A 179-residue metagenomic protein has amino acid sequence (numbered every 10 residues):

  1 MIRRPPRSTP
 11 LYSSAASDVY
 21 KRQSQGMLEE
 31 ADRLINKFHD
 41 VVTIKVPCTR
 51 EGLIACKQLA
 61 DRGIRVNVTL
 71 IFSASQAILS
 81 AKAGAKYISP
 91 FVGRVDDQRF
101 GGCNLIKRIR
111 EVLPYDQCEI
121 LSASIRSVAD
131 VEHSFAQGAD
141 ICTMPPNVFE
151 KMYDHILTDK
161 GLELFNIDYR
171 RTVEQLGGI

Functional and structural regions predicted by a protein language model:
M1-A16, Y20: Single conserved hydrophobic/aromatic residue that forms the stacking wall/gate of nucleotide- or nucleobase-binding
D18-Q23, V41-T49, R65-I78, S89-Q98 (+1 more regions): Catalytic beta/alpha-barrel core
F38-D40, Q58-V66, K82-I88, A136-C142: Glycine-enriched alpha-helix->loop->beta-strand junction motifs that scaffold or abut catalytic
I44, S80, S134, F165: Conserved, mostly hydrophobic/aromatic
L53-R62, N104-C118, I167: Alpha-helix-loop-beta-strand connector modules within alpha/beta enzyme cores
S75-L79, S127-A139: Catalytic cores of alpha/beta
I88-D97, D140-T158: Glycine-rich phosphate-binding active-site loops on the catalytic face of alpha/beta enzymes
M152-Q175: C-terminal helical cap(s) of enzyme catalytic domains, especially alpha/beta-barrels
